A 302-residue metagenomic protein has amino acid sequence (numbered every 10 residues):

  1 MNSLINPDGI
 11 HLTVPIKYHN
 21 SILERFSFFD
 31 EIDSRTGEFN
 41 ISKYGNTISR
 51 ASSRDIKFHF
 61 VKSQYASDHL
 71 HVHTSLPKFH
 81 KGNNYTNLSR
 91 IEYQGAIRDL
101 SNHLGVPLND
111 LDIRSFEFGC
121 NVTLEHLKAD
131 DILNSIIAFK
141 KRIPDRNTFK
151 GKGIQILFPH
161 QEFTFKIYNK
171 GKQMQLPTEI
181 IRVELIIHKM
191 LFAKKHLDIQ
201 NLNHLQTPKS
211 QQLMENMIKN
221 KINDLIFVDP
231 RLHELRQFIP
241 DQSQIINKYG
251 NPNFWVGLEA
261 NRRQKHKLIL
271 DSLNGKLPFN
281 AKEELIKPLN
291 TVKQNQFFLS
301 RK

Functional and structural regions predicted by a protein language model:
M1-P252, L277-K302: Structured, helix-rich domain cores that form ligand/interaction pockets
A260-L268: Helix-turn-helix DNA-binding segment
